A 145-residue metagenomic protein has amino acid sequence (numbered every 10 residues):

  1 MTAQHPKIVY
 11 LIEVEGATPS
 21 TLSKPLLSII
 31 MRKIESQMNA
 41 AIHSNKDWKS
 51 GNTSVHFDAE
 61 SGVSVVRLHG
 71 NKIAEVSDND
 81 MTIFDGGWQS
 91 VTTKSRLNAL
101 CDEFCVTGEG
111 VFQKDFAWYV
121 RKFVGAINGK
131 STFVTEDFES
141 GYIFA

Functional and structural regions predicted by a protein language model:
M1-Q4, Y10-L22: Short, positively charged low-complexity motifs
H5-P6, E35: Generic extreme N-terminus detector
P6-K7, S28: Compositionally biased, intrinsically disordered low-complexity segments enriched in polar/proline residues
S23-A145: Terminal leader/tail segments of proteins
